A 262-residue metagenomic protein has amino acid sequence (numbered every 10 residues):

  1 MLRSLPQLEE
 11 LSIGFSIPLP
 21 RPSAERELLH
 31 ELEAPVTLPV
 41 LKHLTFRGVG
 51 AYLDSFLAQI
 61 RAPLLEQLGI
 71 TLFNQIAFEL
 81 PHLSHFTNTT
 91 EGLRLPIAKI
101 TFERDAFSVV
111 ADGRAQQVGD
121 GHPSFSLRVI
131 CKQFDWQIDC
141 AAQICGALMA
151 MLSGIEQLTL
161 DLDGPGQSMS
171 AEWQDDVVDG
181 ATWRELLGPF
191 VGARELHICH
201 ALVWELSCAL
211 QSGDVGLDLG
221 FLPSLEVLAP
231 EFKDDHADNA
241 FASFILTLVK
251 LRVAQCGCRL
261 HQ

Functional and structural regions predicted by a protein language model:
M1-Q262: Leucine-rich repeat
